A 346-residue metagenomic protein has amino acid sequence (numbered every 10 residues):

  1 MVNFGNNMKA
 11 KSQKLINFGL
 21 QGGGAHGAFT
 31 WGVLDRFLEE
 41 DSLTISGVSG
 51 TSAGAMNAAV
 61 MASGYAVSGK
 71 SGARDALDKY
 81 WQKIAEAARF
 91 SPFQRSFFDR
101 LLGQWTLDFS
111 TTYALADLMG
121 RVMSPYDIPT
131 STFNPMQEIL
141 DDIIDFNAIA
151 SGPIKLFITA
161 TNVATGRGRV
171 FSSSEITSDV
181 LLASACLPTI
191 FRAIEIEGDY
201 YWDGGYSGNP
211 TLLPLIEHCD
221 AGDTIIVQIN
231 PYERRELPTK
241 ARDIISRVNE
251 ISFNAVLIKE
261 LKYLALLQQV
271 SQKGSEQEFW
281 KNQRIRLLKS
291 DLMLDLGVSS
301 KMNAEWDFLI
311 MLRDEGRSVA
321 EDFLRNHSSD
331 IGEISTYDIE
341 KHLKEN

Functional and structural regions predicted by a protein language model:
V2-V48, S335: Helix-rich "cap/lid" substructures immediately adjacent to catalytic or cofactor-binding pockets
S12-I16, A66-I139, S172-I176, D199-Y201 (+1 more regions): Non-catalytic peripheral regions of patatin-like phospholipases
G23, V33, G54, L140 (+5 more regions): Conserved small-residue
W31, A58-A59, L212-L213: Short, hydrophobic alpha-helix immediately C-terminal to the catalytic nucleophile
F37, D41, G64-A66, C219: Active-site catalytic pocket residues across diverse enzymes, especially alpha/beta-hydrolases
I45-S63, G316: Catalytic nucleophile loop
N57-A62, A114-M123, T161-A164: Acidic/polar active-site rim loop that often engages polyanionic ligands
A148-S151, P188-G198: A short acidic-Thr-Gly-centered motif at the start of a beta-strand
